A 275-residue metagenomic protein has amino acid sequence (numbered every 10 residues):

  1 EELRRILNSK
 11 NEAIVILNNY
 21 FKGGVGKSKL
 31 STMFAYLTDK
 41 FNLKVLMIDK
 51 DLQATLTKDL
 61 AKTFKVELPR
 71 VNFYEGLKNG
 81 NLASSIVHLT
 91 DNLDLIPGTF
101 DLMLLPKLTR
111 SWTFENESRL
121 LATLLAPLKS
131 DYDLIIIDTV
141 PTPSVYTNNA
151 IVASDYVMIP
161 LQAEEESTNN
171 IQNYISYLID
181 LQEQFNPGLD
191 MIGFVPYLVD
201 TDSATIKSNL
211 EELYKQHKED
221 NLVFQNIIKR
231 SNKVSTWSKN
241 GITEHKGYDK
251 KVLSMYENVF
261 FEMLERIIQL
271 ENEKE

Functional and structural regions predicted by a protein language model:
E1-E275: P-loop NTP-binding core
